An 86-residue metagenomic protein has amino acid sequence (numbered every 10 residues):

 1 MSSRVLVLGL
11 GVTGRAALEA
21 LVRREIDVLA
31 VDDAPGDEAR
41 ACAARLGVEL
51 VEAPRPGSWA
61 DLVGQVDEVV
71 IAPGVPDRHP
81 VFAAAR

Functional and structural regions predicted by a protein language model:
M1-R86: N-terminal leader/targeting and accessory segments in enzymes
